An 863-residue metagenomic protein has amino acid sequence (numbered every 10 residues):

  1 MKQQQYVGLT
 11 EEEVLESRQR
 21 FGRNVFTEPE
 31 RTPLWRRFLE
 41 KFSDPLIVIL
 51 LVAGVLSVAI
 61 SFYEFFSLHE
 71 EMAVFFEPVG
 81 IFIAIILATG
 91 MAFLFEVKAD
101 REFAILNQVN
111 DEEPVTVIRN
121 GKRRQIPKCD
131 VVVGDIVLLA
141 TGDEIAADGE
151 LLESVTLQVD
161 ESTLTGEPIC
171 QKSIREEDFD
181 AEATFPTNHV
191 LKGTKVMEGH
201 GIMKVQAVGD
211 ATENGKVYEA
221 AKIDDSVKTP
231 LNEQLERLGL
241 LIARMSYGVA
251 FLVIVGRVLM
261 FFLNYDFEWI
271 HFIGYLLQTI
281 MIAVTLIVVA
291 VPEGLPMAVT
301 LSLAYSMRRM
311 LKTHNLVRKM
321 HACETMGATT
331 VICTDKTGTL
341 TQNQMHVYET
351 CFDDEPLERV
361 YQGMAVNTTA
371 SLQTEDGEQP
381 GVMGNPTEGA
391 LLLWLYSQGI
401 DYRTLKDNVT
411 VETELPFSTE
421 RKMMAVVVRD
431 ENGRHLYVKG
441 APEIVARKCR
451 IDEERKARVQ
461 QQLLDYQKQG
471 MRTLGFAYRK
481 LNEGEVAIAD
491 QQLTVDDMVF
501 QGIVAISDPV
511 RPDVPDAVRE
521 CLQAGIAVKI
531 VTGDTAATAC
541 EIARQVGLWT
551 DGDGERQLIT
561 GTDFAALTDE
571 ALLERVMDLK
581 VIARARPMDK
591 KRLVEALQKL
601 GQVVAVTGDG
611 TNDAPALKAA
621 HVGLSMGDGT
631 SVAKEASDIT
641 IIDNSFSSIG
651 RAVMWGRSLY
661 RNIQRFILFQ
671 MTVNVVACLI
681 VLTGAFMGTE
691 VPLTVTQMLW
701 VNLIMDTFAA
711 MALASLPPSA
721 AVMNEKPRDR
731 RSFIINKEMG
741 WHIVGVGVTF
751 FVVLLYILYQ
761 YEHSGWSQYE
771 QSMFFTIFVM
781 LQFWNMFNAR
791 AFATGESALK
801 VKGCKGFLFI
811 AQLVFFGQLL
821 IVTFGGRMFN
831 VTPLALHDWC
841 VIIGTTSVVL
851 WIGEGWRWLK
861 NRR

Functional and structural regions predicted by a protein language model:
M1-K726, I734-I735, V748, F775 (+1 more regions): Conserved cytosolic headpiece of P-type ATPases
A685-T694, Y756-E770: Helix-coil boundary and interhelical linker segments in multi-pass alpha-helical membrane proteins
M705, F750-F751, S772-F787: Generic alpha-helical transmembrane segments
R728-V748, W766-M773: Membrane-water interface at loop-to-transmembrane-helix junctions
